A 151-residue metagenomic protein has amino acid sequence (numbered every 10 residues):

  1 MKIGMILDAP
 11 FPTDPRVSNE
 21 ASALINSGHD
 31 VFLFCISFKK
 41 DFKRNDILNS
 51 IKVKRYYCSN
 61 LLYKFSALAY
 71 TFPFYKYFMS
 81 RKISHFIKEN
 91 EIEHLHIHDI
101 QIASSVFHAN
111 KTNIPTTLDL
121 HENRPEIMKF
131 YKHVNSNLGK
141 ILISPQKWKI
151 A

Functional and structural regions predicted by a protein language model:
M1-D41, N45-I47, I51-K52, K88-N90: N-terminal subdomain of nucleotide-sugar transferases
D14, K40-F42, K76, H94-N113 (+1 more regions): An aromatic- and histidine-rich active-site surface loop
R16, T71-M79, Q146-I150: Soluble or luminal CAZymes and related metallo-dependent hydrolases
S18-S22, S84, V106-F107, A151: Short amphipathic alpha-helical segments and helix-helix/interface helices
F34, Y56, D119-L120: Generic beta-sheet signal
L48-K54, K129-N135: Short, flexible, mixed-charge acidic loops at enzyme active sites
C58-P73: Phosphate/nucleotide-donor binding subsite
S80-H85, R124-P125, G139-A151: Membrane-proximal helix-turn-helix segments that form the acceptor-binding/catalytic region of lipid-linked
